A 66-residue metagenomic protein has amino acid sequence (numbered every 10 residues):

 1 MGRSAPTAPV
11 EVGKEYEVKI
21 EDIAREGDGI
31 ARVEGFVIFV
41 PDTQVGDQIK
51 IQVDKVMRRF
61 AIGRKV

Functional and structural regions predicted by a protein language model:
M1-V66: SAM-dependent transferase fold signal centered on methyltransferase-like domains, encompassing both Class I
